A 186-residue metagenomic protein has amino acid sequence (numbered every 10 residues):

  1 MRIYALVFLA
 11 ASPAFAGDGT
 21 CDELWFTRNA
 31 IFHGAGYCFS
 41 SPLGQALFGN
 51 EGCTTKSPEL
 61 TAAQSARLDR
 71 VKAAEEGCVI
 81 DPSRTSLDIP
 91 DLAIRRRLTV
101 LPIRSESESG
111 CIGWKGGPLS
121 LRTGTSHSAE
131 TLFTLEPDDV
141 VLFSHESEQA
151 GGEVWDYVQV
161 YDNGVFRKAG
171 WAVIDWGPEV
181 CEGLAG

Functional and structural regions predicted by a protein language model:
M1-L9: Sec-dependent signal peptide recognition, specifically the positively charged N-region followed immediately by
A11-P13: N-terminal signal peptide c-region/cleavage motif recognized by signal peptidases
F15-D18: Boundary of Sec targeting at the N-terminus
E23-T54: Amphipathic alpha-helical packing elements
L47-V100: Compact alpha-helical subdomains of small soluble proteins
P82-R95, W171-G186: C-terminal partner/receptor-binding element of secreted or periplasmic proteins
L98-G151: Beta-loop motif signature
T131-V180: SH3/SH3-like beta-barrel superfamily modules
